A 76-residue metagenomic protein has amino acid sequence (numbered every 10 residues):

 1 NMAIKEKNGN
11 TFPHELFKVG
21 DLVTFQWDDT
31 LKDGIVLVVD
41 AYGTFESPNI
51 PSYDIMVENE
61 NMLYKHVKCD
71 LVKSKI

Functional and structural regions predicted by a protein language model:
N1-L22: Mixed-charge, Lys/Arg-rich low-complexity intrinsically disordered regions
A3-I4, I50-I76: Intrinsically disordered, low-complexity, charged/polar segments
T11-L16, D28, F45-E46: Short, surface-exposed secondary-structure edge patches
F17-V19, P48-P51: A short, compositionally biased
D28-K32, N61: Exposed regions on extracellular, virion, or secretory-pathway luminal proteins
K32-G43: Short beta-strand-centered aromatic/proline hotspots
